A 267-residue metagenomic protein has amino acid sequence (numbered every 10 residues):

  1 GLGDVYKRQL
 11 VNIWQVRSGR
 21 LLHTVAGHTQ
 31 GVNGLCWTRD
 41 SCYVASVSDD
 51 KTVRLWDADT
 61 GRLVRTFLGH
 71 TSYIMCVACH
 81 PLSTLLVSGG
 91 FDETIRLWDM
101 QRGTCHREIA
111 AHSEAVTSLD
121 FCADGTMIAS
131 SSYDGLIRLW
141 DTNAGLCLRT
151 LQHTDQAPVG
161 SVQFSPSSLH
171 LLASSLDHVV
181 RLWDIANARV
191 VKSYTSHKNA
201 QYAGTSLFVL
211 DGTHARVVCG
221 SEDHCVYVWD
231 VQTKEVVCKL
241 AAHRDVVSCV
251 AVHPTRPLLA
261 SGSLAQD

Functional and structural regions predicted by a protein language model:
G1-Y6: Short, small-residue-biased leader/transition segments that mark boundaries at the very start of proteins
K7-R8, Q15, S46-D50, S88-D92 (+4 more regions): Conserved strand-to-loop turn within each blade of WD40 beta-propeller repeats
V11-W14, V53-W56, V77, I95-D99 (+4 more regions): WD40-repeat beta-propellers
V16-S18, A58-T60, M100-G103, T142-G145 (+2 more regions): Short loop/turn segments that connect beta-strands within beta-propeller blades
L21-G27, L63-G69, G89, C105-A111 (+3 more regions): Short C-terminal beta-strands that terminate individual repeats in beta-propeller domains, predominantly WD40 blades
Q30-C36, S72-C79, E114-F121, Q156-Q163 (+2 more regions): Canonical WD40 repeat/beta-propeller blade segments in eukaryotic WD-repeat proteins
C36-S41, A78-S83, D120-T126, Q163-L169 (+4 more regions): Loop/turn segments within WD40 beta-propeller blades
